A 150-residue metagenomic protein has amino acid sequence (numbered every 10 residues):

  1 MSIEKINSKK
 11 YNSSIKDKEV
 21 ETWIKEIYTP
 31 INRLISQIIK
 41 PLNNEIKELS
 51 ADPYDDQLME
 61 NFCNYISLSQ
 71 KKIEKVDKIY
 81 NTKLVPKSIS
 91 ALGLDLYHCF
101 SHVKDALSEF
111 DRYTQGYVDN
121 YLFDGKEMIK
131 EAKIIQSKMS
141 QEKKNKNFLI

Functional and structural regions predicted by a protein language model:
M1-K5, E142-I150: Short acidic DE-rich linear segments
I3-S14: Gram-positive cell-envelope targeting signals
N12-P86, D124-N147: Alpha-helical segments in soluble extracytoplasmic regions
Y65, T82-G125: Long, amphipathic, charge-rich alpha-helical segments that form helical bundles/coiled-coils
